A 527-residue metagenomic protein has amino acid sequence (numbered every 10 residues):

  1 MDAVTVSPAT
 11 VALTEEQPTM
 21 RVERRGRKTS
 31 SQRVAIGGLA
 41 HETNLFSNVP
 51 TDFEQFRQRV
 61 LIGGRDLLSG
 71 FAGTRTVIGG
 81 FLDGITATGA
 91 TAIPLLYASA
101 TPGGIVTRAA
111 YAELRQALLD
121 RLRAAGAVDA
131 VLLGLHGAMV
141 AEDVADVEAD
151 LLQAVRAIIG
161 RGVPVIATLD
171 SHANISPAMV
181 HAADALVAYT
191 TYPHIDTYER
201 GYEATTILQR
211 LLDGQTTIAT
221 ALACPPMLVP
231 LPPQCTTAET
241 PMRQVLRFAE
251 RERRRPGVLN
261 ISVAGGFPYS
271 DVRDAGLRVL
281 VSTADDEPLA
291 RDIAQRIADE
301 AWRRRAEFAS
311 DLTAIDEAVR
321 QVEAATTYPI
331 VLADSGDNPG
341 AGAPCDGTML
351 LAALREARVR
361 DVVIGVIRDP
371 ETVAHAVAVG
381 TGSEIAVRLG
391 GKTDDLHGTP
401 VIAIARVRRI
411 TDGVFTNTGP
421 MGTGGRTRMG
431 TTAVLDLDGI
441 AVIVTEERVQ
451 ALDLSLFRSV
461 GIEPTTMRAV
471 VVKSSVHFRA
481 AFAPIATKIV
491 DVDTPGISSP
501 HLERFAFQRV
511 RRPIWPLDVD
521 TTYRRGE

Functional and structural regions predicted by a protein language model:
V6, V11-A87: N-terminal amphipathic/basic leader segments beginning at the initiator methionine
P18-R24, V34-V60, R303, E307-I315 (+5 more regions): C-terminal regulatory/interaction regions
S30, A35, L39-E42, F56 (+9 more regions): Active-site histidine-anchored catalytic micro-motif
L82-A110, L114-R121: Low-complexity, highly charged intrinsically disordered N-terminal segments that act as targeting/localization
T86-A90, R123, A127, A157-G160 (+10 more regions): Generic secondary-structure signature for well-ordered alpha-helical cores
Q116, W302, F415-E527: Extended hydrophobic packing segments that form well-structured cores
L212-E239: Internal, active-site/partner-interface "lid" segment
P232-G439, I443: Hard-cation-handling environments
